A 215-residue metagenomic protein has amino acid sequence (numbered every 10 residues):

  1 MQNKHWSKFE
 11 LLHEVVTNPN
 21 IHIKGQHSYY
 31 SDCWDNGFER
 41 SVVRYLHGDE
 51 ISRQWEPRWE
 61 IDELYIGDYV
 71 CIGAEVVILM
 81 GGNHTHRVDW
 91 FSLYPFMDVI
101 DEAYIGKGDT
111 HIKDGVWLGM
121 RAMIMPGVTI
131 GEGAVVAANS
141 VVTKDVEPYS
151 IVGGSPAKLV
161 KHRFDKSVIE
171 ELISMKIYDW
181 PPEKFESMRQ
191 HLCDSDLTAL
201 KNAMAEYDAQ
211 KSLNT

Functional and structural regions predicted by a protein language model:
M1-Q26, V99: Extended, small-residue-rich solenoid/repeat segments and analogous flexible loops that form exposed scaffolds
K8, T129-G131: Glycine-rich beta-to-alpha active-site loop
V15-V16, N20-H22, P57, L64 (+5 more regions): Short, recurrent motifs enriched in small/polar residues
Y29-I124: Flexible, glycine/small-residue-enriched loop-and-beta-strand segment within the central core of proteins
M97, E102-M125, A157-T215: C-terminal segments of enzyme domains that contribute to small-molecule binding surfaces
G133-A138: A contiguous pocket-lining binding segment that forms or flanks enzyme active sites
